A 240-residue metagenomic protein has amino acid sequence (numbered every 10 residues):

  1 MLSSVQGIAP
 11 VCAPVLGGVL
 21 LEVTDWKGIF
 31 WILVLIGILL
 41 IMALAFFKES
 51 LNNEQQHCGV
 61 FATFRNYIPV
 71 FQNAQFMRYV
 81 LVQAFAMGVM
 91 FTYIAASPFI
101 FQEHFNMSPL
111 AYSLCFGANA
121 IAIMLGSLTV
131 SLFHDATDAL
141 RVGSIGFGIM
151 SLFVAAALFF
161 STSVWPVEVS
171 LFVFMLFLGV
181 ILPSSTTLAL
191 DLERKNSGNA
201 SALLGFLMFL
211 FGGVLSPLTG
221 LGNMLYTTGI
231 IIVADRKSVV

Functional and structural regions predicted by a protein language model:
M1-A45: Helix-loop-helix hairpin linking two adjacent transmembrane segments in secondary transporters
L16-T24, F101-Q102, F133-H134, L218-Y226: Interfacial helix-cap and linker-helix signal at transmembrane-aqueous boundaries of multi-pass secondary transporters
S50-V80: Juxtamembrane intracellular "pre-TM" segments in multi-pass secondary transporters
Q72-M90, F172-V173: Pair of pore-lining "gating" transmembrane helices in MFS-fold secondary transporters
G126-D138: Helix-to-loop junctions at the C-terminal end of transmembrane segments in multipass secondary transporters
L140-P183: C-terminal transmembrane helical hairpin of 12-TM major facilitator-type secondary transporters
L190-M224, I230-I232: A late C-terminal transmembrane helix in Major Facilitator Superfamily
V239: Conserved small/polar residues in nucleotide/adenosyl-binding loops
